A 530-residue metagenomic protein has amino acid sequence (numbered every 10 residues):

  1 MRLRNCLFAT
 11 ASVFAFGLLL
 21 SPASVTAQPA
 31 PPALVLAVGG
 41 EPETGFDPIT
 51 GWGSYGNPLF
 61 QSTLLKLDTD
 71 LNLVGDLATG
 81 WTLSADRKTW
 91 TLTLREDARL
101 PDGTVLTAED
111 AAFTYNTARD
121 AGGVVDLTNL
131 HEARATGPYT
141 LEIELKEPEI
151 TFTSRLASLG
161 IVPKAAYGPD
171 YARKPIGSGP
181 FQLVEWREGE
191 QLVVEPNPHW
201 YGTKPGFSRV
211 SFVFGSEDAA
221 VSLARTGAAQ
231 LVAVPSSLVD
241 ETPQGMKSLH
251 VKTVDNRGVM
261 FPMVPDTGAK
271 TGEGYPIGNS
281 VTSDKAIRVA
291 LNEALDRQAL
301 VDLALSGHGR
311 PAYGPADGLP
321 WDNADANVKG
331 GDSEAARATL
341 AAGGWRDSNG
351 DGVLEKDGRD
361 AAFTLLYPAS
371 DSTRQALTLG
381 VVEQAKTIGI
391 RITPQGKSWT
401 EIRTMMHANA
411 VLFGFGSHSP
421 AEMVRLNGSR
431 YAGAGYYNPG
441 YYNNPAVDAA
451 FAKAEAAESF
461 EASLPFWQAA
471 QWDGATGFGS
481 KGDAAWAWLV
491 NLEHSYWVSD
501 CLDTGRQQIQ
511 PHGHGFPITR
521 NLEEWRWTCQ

Functional and structural regions predicted by a protein language model:
Q28-P29, R187-Q191, P196, N256 (+4 more regions): Detector for C-terminal structural segments
P29, A85, T93, G123-A166 (+1 more regions): Surface-exposed binding/hinge segments that line and control ligand-binding clefts or catalytic entry sites
V35-A85, N116, I176: N-terminal lobe/hinge region of extracytoplasmic solute-binding protein
V38-Y55, L77-T79, T104, F152-G160 (+4 more regions): A structural "hinge/loop" feature
T79-G122, E142, L223, S280-S283: Aromatic- and charge-enriched surface segment that lines or borders ligand/interaction sites
S154-R209, D218-A219, T226, S333-A338 (+1 more regions): Gly/Pro-rich hinge or "lid" segments in bacterial periplasmic/extracellular proteins
E195-P198, D255-I287, L303, L492-E493: A bilobed periplasmic-binding-protein/Venus flytrap-type ligand-binding module shared by bacterial periplasmic
N197-Q244, R391-T393: Ligand-site clamp/hinge motif
